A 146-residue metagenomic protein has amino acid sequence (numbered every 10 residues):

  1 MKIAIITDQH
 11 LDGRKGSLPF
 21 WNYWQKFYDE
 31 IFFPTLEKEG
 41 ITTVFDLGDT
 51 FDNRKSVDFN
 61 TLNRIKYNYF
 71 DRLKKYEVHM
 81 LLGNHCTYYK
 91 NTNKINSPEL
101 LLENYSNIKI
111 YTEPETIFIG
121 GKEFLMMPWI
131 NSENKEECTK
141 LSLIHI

Functional and structural regions predicted by a protein language model:
M1-A4, T116-M126: Beta-strand-turn-beta hairpins that frame and shape the catalytic cleft of phosphate-ester-processing enzymes
K2, Q9, G13-I117: Core catalytic region of metal-dependent phosphoesterases/phosphodiesterases, especially metallo-beta-lactamase-like
T7-D8, W129: Conserved donor-binding loops in enzymes that form glycosidic bonds
G48, M127-P128: Glycine-rich, N-terminal phosphate-binding loop of Rossmann-like dinucleotide-binding domains
P128-N134: Short beta->alpha connector loops
K135-S142: Short amphipathic alpha-helix with an adjacent loop that forms part of the alpha/beta core around
I144-I146: Conserved small/polar residues in nucleotide/adenosyl-binding loops
